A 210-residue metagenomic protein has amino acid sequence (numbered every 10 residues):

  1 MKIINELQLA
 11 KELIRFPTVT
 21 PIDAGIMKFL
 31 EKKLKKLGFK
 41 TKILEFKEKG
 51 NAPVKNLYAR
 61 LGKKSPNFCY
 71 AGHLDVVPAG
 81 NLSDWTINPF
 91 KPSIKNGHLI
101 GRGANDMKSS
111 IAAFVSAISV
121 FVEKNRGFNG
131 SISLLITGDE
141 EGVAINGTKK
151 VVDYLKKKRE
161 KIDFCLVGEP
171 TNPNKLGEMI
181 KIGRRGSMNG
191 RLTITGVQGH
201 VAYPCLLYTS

Functional and structural regions predicted by a protein language model:
K2-I100, E123-F128: Acidic/His- and Gly-rich active-site-bordering loop/insert found across diverse amide/peptide-bond hydrolases
G62, T193-V197: Solvent-exposed residues in well-ordered beta-strands and their adjoining turns, especially edge/terminal strands
V77-A79, P173-M179, V201: A short, acidic/glycine-rich surface segment
H98-A113, H200: Glycine/serine-rich anion-binding loops at beta->alpha junctions that coordinate negatively charged ligand groups
M107-G183: Acidic/histidine-rich catalytic neighborhood of metal-dependent amide-processing enzymes
Y208-T209: Conserved small/polar residues in nucleotide/adenosyl-binding loops
